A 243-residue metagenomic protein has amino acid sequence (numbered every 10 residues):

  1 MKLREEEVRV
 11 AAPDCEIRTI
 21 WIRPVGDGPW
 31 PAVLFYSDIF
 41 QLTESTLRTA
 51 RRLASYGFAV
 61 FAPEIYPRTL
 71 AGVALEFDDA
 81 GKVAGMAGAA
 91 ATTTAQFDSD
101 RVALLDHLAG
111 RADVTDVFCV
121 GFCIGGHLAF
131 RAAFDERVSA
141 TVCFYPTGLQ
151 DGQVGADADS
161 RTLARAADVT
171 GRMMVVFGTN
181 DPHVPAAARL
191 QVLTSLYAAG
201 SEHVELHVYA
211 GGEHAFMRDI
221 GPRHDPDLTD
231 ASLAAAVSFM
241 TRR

Functional and structural regions predicted by a protein language model:
M1-R243: N-terminal cap/leader regions of alpha/beta-hydrolase-fold enzymes, predominantly small-molecule hydrolases
